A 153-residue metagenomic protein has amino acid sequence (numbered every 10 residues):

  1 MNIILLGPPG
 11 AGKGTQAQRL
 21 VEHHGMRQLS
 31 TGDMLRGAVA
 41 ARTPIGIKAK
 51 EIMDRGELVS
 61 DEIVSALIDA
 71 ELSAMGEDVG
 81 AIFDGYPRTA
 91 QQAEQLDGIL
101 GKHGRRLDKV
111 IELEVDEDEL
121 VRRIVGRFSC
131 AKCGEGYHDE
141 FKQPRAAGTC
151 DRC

Functional and structural regions predicted by a protein language model:
M1-C153: Glycine-rich phosphate-binding loop of ATP-dependent small-molecule kinases
